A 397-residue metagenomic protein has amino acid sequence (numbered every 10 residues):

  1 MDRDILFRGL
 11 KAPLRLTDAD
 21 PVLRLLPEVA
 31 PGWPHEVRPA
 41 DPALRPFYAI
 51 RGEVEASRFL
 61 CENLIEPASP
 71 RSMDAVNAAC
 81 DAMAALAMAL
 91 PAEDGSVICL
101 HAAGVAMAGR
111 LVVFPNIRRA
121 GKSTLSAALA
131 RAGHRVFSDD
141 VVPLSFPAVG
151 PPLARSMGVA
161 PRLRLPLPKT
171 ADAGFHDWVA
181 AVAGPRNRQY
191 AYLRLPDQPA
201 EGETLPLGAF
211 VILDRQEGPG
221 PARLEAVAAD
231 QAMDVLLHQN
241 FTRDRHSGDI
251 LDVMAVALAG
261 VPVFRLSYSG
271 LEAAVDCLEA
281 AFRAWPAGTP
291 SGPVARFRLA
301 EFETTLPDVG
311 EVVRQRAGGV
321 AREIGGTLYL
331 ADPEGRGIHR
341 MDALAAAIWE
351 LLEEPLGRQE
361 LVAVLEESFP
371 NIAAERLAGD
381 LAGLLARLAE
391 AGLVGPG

Functional and structural regions predicted by a protein language model:
M1-D81, A85-L86, A280-T289, E301-L306 (+7 more regions): Long, basic/Gly/Ser/Thr-rich N-terminal segments that mediate initial subcellular attachment or targeting
D4, R8-A12, T17-L26, A103-A108 (+2 more regions): Glycine-rich, often acidic-flanked micro-motifs that create phosphate/phosphodiester-binding or positioning elements
A79-C99: N-terminal pre-Walker A segment at the start of P-loop NTPase domains
S96-I98, V312-Q315: Short solvent-exposed loop/turn micro-motifs enriched in small/polar/acidic residues
K122: Conserved lysine of the Walker
L125-S126: Post-Walker A alpha-helix
V227-R243, R322, G326, D332-E350: Low-complexity, glycine/alanine/valine/leucine- and proline-rich hydrophobic stretches
T289-P290, E334-G397: Long, charge-rich, low-complexity alpha-helical segments
